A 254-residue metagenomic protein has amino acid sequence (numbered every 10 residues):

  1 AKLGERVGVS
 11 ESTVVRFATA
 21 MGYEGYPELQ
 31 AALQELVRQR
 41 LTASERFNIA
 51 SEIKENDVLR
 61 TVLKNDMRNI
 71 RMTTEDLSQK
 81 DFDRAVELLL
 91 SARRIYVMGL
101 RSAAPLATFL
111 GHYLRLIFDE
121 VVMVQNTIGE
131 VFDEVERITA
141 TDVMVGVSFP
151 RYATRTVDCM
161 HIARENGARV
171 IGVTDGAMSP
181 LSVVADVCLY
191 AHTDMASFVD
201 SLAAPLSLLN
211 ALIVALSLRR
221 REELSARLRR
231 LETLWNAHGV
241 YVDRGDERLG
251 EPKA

Functional and structural regions predicted by a protein language model:
K2-K80: HTH-adjacent hinge/linker in prokaryotic transcriptional regulators
A32, L36, L88, L231: Short acidic/histidine-centered micro-motifs embedded in hydrophobic/aromatic stretches that mark compact functional
K80-E87: A short, basic/flexible loop-to-alpha-helix module at the beginning of a structural domain
E87-L208, I213-R220: Glycine-rich phosphate-binding loops that contact phosphosugars or nucleotide phosphates
E222-A254: A short, charged, Gly/Pro-tolerant segment at domain boundaries
